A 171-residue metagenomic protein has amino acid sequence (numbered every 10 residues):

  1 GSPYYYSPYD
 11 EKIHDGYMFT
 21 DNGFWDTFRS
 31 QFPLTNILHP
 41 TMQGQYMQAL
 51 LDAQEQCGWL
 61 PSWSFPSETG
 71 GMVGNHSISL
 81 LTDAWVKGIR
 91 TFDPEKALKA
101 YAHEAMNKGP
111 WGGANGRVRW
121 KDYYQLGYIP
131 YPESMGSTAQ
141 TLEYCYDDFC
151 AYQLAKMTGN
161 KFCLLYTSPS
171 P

Functional and structural regions predicted by a protein language model:
G1-D21, H39: Function-dense linear segments that define catalytic or interfacial modules in macromolecule-processing proteins
T20-T27, Q31-A155: Aromatic-rich carbohydrate-recognition surfaces in CAZymes
G44, L164-L165: Conserved positions within tetratricopeptide repeat
Y166-P171: Conserved small/polar residues in nucleotide/adenosyl-binding loops
